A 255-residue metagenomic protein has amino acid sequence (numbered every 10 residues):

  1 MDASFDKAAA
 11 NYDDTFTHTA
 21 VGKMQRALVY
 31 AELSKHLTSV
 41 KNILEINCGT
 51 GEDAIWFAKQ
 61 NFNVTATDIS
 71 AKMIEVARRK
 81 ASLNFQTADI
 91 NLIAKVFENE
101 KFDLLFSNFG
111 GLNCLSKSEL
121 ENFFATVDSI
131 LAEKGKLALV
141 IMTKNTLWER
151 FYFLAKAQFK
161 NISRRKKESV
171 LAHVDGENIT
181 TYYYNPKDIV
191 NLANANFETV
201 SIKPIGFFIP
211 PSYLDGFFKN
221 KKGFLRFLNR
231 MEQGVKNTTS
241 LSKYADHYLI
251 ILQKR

Functional and structural regions predicted by a protein language model:
M1-T38, W56: Conserved class I S-adenosyl-L-methionine
V40-G49: Conserved class I S-adenosyl-L-methionine
T50-I93: Class I SAM-dependent methyltransferase SAM/SAH-binding core
K95-L104: A short acidic, Gly/Pro-enriched loop at the edge of an enzyme's catalytic core that lines a small-molecule cofactor
E121-E133: A short glycine-rich, Lys/Arg-flanked "PGG" loop and its adjoining helix->strand segment in the class I
A138-R165: Conserved class I S-adenosyl-L-methionine
N178-N196, I202: Short alpha-helix
S201-R255: A C-terminal cap/extension of S-adenosyl-L-methionine-dependent methyltransferases that defines the acceptor-substrate
